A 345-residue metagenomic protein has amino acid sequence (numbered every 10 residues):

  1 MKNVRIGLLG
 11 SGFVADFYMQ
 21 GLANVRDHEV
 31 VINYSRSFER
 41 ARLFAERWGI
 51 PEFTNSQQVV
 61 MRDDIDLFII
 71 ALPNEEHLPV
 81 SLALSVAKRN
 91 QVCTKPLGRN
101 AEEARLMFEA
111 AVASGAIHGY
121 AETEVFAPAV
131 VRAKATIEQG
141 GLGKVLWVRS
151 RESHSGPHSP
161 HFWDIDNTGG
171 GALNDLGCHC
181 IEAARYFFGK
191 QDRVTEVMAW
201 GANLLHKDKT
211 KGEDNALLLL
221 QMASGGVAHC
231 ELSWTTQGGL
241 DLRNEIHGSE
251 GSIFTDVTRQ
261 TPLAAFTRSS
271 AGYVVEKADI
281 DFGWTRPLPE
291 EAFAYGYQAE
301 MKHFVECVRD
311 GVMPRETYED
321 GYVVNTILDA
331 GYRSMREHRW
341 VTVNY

Functional and structural regions predicted by a protein language model:
M1-N3, L67-I70, H303-Y345: C-terminal helix-rich "cap/oligomerization" subdomain common to oxidoreductases
M1-W48, R185: N-terminal Rossmann-like dinucleotide-binding module
I50-S56: Conserved SAM-binding strand-loop segment of SAM-dependent methyltransferases
T54, C93-T94, H118-Y120, R149 (+2 more regions): Hydrophobic residues in well-ordered beta-strands that form the structural core
L67, P73-N74, L78-V125, G140: Beta-strand-loop-alpha-helix segment that lines the small-molecule cofactor/substrate pocket of alpha/beta enzymes
E109-A116, V131-L146, H247-G248, S252: Basic phosphate/pyrophosphate-binding loop/patch that engages nucleotide-derived ligands
T123, M222, E245, S249-E319: C-terminal glycine/acidic-rich active-site capping loop/insertion
E124-T210, H338: Predominantly a Rossmann-like dinucleotide-binding segment in NAD(P)-dependent oxidoreductases
